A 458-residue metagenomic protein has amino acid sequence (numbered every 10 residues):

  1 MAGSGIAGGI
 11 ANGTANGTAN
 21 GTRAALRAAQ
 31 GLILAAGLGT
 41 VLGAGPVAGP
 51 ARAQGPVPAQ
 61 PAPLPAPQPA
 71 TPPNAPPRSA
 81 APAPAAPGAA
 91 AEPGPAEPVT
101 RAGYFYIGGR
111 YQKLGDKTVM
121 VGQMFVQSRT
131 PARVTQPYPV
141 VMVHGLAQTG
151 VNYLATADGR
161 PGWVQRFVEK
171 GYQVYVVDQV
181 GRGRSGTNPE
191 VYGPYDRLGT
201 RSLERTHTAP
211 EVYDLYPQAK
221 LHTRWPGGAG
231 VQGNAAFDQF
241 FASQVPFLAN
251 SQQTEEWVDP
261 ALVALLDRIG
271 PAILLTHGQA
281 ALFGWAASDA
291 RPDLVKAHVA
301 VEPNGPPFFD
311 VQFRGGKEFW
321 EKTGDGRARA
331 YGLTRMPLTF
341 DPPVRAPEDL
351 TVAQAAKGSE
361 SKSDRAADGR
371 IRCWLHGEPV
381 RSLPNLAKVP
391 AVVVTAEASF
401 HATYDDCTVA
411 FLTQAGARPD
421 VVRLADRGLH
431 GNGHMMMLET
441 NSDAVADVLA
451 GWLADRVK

Functional and structural regions predicted by a protein language model:
P84-T135: N-terminal cap/lid segment of alpha/beta-hydrolase-fold proteins
Q136-G145: Short beta-strand element of the alpha/beta-hydrolase
L146-D158, V164, G183-R184, P307-F308 (+1 more regions): Short substrate-entry loop that stabilizes the transition state in hydrolases
R160-T187: Conserved alpha/beta-hydrolase
P226, V231-V245, A249-I273: Conserved acidic catalytic loop of the alpha/beta-hydrolase fold
A281-P292, H298: Short glycine-enriched nucleophile-adjacent loop and the immediately C-terminal alpha-helix near the catalytic center
V393-T395: Short beta-strand/loop motif that positions the catalytic acidic residue of the alpha/beta-hydrolase fold
L429-G431, M435-K458: Catalytic active-site module of serine/aspartate enzymes centered on a nucleophile-bearing elbow/loop
